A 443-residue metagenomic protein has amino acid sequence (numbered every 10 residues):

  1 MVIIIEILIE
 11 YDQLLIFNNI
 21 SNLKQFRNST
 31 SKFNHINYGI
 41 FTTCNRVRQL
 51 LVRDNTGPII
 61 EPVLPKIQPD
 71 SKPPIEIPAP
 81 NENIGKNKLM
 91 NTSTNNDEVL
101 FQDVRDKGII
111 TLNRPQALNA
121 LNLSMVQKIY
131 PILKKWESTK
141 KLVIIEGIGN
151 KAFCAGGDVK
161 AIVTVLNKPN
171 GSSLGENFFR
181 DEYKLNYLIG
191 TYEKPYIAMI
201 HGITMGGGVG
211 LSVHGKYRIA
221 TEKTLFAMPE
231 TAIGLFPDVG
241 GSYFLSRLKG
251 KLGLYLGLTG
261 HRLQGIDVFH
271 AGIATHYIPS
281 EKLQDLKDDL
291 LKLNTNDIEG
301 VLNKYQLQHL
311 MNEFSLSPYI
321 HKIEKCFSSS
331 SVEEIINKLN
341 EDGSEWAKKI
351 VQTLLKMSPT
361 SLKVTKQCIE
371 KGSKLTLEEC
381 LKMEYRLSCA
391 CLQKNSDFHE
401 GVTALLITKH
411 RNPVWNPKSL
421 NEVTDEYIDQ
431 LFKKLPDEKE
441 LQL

Functional and structural regions predicted by a protein language model:
V2, L8-E146, Y187-L188, Q442: Conserved CoA-thioester-binding segment of acyl-CoA-metabolizing enzymes
F41, D70, I75-I77, L89-N91 (+4 more regions): An acidic, glycine-rich surface segment that forms the CoA-thioester-binding/catalytic face of crotonase-fold enzymes
R105, I110-T111, K128-P169, L188-M199 (+1 more regions): A structural preference for short, pocket-lining loop segments at secondary-structure junctions
I145, D158, L211-S212, D267-V268 (+2 more regions): Hydrophobic/aromatic residues within transmembrane alpha-helices of multi-pass small-molecule transporters
I189-I233, Y255-G265, H276: Glycine-rich beta-to-alpha active-site loop
G240-T295: Contiguous mid-protein beta-loop-alpha structural module that forms a pocket-lining wall or clamp of enzyme active
P279-M357, S361: Amphipathic alpha-helical blocks and their helix-capping loop/short-beta junctions
E400-L443: C-terminal amphipathic alpha-helical interaction region
